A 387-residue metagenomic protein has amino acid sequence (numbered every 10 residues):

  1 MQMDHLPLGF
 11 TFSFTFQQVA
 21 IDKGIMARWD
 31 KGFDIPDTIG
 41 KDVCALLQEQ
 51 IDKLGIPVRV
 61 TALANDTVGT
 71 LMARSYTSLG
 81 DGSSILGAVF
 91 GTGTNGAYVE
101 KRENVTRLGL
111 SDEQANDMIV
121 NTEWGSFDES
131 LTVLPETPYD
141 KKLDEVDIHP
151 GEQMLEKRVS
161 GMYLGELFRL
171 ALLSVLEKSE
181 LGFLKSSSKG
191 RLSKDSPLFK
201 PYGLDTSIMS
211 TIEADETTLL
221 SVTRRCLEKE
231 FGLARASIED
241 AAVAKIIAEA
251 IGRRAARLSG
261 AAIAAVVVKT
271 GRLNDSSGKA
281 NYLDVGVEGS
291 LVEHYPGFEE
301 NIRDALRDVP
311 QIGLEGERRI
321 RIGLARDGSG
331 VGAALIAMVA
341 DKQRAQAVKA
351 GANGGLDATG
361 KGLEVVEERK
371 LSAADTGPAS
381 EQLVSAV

Functional and structural regions predicted by a protein language model:
M1-L6, D52, Y76-T77, D140-V387: ATP-binding/phosphotransfer module of carbohydrate and carboxylate kinases, centering on a glycine-rich
M3, D34-I39, R59-V68, G87-F90 (+2 more regions): Active-site nucleophile and cofactor-binding loops and adjacent substrate-binding regions of central metabolic enzymes
P7-G9, A62, I85-V89, N95 (+2 more regions): Short glycine-aspartate micro-motif
G9-T11, G24: Low-complexity, highly charged intrinsically disordered N-terminal segments that act as targeting/localization
S13, T67-V68, A88-N95, G125 (+1 more regions): A short acidic Gly-Thr/Ser loop motif
F16-L79, S83-L86, R102-T132, E299-D304: Glycine-rich phosphate-binding loop and adjoining helix at the ATP-binding site of ATP-dependent phosphoryl-transfer
G93, E103, F127, R169 (+1 more regions): Short, glycine-/Ser/Thr-/acidic-enriched flexible segments
A97-K101: Short beta-strand-to-turn element immediately C-terminal to the catalytic PLP-Schiff-base lysine in fold type I
